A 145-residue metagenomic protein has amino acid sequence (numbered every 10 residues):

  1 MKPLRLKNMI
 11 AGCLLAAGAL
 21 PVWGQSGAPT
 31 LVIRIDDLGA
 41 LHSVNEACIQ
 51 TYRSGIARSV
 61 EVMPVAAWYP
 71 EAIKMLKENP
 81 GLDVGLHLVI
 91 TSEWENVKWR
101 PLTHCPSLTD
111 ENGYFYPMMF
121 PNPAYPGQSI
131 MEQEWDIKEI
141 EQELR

Functional and structural regions predicted by a protein language model:
M1-C13: Bacterial N-terminal signal peptides that target proteins for export
V22-G24: Boundary at the C-terminal end of the N-terminal hydrophobic targeting segment
S26-I49, R58: Boundary/entry segment of secreted carbohydrate-active catalytic domains
T30-V32, A57-S59, G81-H87: Structural preference for beta-strand elements that scaffold enzyme active sites
L38, M63-V65, H87-E93: Active-site beta-loop-alpha junctions enriched in small/polar residues
C48-S54, E71-D83, R100-Y114: Acidic (Asp/Glu)-rich catalytic clusters
V97-M131: Active-site gating loops and adjacent loop-to-helix segments of metal-dependent hydrolytic enzymes
I137-R145: CE4/NodB-like, metal-dependent polysaccharide N-deacetylase domain that modifies extracellular/periplasmic N-acetylated
